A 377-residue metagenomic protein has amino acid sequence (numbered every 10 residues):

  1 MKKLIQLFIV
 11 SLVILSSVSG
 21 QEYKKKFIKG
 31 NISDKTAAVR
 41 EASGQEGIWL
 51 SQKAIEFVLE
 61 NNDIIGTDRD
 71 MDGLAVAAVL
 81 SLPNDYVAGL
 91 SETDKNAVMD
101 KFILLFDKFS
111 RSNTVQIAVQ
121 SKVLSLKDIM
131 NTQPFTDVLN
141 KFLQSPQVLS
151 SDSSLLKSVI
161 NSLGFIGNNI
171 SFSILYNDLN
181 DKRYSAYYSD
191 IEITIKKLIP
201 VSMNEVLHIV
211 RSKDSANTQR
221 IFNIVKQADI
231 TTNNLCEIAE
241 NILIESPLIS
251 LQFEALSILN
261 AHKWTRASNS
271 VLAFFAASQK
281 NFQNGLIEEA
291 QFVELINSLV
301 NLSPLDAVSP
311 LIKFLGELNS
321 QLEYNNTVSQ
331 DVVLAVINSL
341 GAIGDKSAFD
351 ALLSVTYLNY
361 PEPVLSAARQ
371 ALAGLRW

Functional and structural regions predicted by a protein language model:
K2-V10: Sec-dependent signal peptide recognition, specifically the positively charged N-region followed immediately by
S11-V18: Hydrophobic h-region of N-terminal signal peptides that target proteins for export in Gram-negative bacteria
G20-K26, G47-I64, A88-D107, I129-P146 (+7 more regions): Amphipathic alpha-helical scaffolding segments comprising HEAT/armadillo-like alpha-solenoid repeats
Q21-A37: Short N-terminal segments immediately surrounding and downstream of signal-peptide cleavage
S33-I48, T67-T93, N113-M130, L149-N168 (+7 more regions): Structural detector for internal amphipathic alpha-helices that build alpha-solenoid repeat scaffolds
S246-P247: Flexible gly/pro/ser-rich segments immediately N-terminal to CXXCH heme-c attachment motifs in exported/periplasmic
Y357-N359, P363: Predominantly the C-terminal beta-signal and adjacent terminal strand-loop region of outer-membrane beta-barrel
